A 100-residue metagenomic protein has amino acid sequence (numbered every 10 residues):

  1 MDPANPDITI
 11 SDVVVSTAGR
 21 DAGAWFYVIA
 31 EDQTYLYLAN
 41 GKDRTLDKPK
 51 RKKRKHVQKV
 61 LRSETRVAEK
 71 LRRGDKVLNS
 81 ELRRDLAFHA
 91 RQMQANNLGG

Functional and structural regions predicted by a protein language model:
M1-I10, T17, Y27-G100: Ferredoxin-like alpha/beta domains used as RNA- or RNAP-binding modules
G19-A22: Short, charged beta-turn/beta-strand-edge "cap" motif at the junction between a beta-strand and an adjacent loop
